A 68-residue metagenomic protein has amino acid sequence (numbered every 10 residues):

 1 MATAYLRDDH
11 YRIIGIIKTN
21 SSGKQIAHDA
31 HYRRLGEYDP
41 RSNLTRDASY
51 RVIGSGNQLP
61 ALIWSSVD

Functional and structural regions predicted by a protein language model:
M1-D68: Intrinsically disordered, low-complexity proline/glycine-rich segments
